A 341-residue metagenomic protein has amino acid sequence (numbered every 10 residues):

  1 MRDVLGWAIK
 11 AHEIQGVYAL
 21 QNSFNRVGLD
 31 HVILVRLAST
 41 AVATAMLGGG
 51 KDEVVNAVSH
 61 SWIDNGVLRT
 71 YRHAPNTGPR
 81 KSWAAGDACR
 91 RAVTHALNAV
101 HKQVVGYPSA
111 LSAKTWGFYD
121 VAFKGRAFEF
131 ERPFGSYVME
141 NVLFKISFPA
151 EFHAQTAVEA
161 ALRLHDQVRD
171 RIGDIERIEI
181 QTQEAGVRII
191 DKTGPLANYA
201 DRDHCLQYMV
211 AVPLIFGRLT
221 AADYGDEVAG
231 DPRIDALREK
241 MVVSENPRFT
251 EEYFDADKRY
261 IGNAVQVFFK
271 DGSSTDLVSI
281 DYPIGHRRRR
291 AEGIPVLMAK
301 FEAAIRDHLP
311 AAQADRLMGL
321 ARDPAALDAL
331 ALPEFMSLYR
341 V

Functional and structural regions predicted by a protein language model:
M1-R90, T94, Y107-A110, K114: Glycine-rich, mobile lid/loop segments that gate access to catalytic sites or pores
N76-R90, L97-V341: Terminal-appendage/accessory-domain detector
